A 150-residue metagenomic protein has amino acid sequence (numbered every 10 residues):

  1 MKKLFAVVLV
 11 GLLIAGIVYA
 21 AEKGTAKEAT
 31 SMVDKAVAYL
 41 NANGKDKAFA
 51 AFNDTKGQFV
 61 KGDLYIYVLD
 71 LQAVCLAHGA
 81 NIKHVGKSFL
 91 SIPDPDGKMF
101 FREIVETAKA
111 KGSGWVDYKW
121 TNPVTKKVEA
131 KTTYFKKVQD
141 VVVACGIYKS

Functional and structural regions predicted by a protein language model:
K2-S150: N-terminal membrane-sensor/transducer module of prokaryotic signaling receptors
